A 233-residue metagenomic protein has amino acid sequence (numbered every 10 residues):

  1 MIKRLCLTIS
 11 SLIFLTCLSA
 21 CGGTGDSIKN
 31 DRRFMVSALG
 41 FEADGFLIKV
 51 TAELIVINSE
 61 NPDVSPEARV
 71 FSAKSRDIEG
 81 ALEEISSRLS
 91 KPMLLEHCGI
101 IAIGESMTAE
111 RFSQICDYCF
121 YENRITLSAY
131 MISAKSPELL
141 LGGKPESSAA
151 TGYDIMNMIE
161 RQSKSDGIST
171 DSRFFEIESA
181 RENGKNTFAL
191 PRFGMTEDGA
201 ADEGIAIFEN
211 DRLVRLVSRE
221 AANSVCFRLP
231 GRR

Functional and structural regions predicted by a protein language model:
I2-R233: Membrane-proximal alpha-helical signals and transmembrane carboxylates
